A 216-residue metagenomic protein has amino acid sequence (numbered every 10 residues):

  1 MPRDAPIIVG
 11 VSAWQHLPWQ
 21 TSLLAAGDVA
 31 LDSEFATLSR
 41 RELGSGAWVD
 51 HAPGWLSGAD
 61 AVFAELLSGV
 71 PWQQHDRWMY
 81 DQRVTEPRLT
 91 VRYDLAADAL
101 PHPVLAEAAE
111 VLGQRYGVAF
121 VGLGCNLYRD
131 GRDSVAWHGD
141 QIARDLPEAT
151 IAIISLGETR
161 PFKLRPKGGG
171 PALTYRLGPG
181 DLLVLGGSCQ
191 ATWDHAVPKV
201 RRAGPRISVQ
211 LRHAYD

Functional and structural regions predicted by a protein language model:
P2-D216: Non-heme Fe(II) oxygenase metal-center motifs and adjacent flexible, charged/small-residue loops
